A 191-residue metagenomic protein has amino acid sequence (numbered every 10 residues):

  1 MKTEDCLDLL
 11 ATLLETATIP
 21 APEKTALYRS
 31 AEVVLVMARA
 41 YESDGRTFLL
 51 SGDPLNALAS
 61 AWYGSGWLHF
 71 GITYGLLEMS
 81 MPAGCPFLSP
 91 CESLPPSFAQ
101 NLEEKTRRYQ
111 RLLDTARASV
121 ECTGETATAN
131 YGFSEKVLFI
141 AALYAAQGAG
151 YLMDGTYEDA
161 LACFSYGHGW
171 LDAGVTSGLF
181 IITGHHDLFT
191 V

Functional and structural regions predicted by a protein language model:
M1-V191: Long, charged/polar, soluble alpha-helical segments
